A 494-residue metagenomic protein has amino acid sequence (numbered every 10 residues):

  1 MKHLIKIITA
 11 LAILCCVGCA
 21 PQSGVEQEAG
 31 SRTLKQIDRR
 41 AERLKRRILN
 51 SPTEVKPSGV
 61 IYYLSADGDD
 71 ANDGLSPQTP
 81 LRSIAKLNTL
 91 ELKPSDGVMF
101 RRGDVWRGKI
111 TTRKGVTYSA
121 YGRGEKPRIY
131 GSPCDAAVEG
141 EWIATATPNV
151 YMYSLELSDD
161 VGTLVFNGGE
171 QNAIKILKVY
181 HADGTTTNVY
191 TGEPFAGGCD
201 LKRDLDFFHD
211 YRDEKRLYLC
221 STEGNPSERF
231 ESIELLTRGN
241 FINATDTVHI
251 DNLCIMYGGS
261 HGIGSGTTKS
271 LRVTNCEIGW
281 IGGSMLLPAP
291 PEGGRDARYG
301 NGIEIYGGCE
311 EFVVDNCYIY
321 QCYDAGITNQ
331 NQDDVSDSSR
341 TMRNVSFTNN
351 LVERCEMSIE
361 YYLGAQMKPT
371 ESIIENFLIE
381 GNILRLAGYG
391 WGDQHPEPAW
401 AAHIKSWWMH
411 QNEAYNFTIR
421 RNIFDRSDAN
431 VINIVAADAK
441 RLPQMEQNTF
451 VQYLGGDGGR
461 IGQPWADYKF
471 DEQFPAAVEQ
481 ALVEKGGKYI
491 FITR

Functional and structural regions predicted by a protein language model:
K2-A10: Sec-dependent signal peptide recognition, specifically the positively charged N-region followed immediately by
V17-G18: C-terminal motif of bacterial Sec signal peptides marking the signal peptidase cleavage site
Q22-R32: Short, low-complexity, disordered segments immediately C-terminal to signal peptides in bacterial exported proteins
G30-T267, G279-R298, I305, S336 (+3 more regions): Extracellular polysaccharide-degrading/modifying enzymes targeting complex plant/algal/animal polysaccharides
A136-S154, D204, E234-N240, Y257-G264 (+6 more regions): Extracellular beta-strand/beta-solenoid scaffold signature
D246-Y257, K269-G293, Y299-G302, C309-S358 (+5 more regions): Right-handed parallel beta-helix
D425-S427, T449-Y453, G459-R494: Long, contiguous C-terminal flanking segments immediately downstream of a protein's structured core
